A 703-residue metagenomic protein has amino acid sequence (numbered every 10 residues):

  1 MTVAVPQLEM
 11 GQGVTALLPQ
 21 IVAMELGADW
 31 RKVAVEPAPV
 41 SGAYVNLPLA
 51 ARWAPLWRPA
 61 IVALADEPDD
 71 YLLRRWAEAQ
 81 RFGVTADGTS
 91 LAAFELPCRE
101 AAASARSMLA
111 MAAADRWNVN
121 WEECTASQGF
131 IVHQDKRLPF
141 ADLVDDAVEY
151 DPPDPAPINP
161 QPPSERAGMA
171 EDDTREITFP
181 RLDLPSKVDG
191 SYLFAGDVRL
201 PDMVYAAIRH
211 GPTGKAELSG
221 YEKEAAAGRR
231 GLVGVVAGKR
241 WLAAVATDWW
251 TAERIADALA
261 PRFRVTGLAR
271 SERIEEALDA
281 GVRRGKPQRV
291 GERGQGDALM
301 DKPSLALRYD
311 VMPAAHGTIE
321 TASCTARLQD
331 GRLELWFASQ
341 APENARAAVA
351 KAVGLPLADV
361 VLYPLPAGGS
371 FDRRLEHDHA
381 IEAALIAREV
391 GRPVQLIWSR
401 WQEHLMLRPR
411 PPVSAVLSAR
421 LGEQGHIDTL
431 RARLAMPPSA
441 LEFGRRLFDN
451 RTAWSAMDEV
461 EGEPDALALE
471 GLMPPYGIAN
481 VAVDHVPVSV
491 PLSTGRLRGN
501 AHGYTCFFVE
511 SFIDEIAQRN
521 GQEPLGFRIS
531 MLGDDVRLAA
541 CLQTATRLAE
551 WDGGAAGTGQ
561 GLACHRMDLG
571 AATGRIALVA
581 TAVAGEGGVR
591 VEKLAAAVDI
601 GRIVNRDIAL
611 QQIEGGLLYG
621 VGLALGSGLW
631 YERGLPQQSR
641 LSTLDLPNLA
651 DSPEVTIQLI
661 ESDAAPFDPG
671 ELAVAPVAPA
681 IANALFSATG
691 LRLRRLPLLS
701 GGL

Functional and structural regions predicted by a protein language model:
M1-L703: Cofactor-binding beta-sheet edge motifs in enzyme active sites
